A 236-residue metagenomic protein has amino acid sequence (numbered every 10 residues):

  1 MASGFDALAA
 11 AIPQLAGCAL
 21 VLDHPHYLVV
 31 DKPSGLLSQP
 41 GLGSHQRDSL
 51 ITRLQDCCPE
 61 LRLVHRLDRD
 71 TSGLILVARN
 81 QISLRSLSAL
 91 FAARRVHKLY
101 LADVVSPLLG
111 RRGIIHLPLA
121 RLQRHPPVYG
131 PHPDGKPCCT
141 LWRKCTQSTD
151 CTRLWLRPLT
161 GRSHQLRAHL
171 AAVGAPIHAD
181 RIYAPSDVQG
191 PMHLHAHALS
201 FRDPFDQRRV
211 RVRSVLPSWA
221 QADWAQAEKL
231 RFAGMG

Functional and structural regions predicted by a protein language model:
M1-G236: RNA pseudouridine synthases
